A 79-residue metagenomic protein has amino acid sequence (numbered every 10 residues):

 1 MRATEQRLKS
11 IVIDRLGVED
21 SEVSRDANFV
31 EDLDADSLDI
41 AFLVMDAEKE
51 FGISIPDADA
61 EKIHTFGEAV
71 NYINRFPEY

Functional and structural regions predicted by a protein language model:
M1-A35, I40-V44, K49-Y79: Phosphopantetheine-dependent thiolation modules in NRPS/PKS and related acyl-activating systems
